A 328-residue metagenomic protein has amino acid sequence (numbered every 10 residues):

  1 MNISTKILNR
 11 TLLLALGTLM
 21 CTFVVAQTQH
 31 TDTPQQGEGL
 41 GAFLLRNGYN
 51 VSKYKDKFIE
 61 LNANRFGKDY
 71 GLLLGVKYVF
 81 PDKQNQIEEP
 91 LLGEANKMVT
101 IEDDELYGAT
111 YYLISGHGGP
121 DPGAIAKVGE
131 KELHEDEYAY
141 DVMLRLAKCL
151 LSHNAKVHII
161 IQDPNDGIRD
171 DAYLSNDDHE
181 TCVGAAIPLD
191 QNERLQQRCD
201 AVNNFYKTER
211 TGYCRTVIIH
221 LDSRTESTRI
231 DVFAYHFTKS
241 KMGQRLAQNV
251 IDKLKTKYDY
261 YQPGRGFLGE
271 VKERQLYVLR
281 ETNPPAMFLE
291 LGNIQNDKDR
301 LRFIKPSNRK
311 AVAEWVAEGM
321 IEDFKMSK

Functional and structural regions predicted by a protein language model:
N2-L13: Bacterial N-terminal signal peptides that target proteins for export
C21-F23: N-terminal signal peptide c-region/cleavage motif recognized by signal peptidases
A26-N50: Primarily a LysM-type cell-wall glycan-binding module
D56-D69: Short acidic beta-strand-loop surface patches of small beta-rich interaction domains
L72-S115: Non-catalytic propeptide/linker segments at domain boundaries
K97-C199, D222-T225: Active-site histidine-acidic residue metal-binding/catalytic motifs, centered on HxH/HExxH-like signatures
T110-I114, V157-I161, Y213-I219, F233-H236 (+1 more regions): Structural recognition of the beta-strand scaffold that forms the well-ordered cores of secreted hydrolase catalytic
T208-E209, D222-T225, Y261-K328: Active-site-adjacent mobile loop/cap segments within catalytic or ligand-binding domains
